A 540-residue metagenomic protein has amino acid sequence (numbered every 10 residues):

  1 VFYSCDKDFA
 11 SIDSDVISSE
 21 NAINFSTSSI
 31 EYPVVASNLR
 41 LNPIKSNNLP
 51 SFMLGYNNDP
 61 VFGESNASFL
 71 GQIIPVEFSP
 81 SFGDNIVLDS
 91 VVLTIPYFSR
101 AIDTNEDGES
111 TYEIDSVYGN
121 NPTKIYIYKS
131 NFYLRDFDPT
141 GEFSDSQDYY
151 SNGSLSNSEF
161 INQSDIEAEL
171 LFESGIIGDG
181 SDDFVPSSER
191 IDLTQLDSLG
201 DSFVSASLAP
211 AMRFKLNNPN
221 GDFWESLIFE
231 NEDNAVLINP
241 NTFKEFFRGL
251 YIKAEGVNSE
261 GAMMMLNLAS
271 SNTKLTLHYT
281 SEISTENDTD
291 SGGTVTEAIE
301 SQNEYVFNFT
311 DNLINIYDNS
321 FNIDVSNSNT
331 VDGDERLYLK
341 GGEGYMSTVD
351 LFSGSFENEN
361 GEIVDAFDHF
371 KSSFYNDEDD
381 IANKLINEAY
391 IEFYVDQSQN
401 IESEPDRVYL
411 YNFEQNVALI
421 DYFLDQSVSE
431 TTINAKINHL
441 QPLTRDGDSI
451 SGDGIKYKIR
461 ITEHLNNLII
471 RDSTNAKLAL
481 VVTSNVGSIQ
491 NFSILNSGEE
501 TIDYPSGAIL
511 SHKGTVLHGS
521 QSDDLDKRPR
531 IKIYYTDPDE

Functional and structural regions predicted by a protein language model:
V1-E540: Secreted, disulfide-rich extracellular signaling modules
